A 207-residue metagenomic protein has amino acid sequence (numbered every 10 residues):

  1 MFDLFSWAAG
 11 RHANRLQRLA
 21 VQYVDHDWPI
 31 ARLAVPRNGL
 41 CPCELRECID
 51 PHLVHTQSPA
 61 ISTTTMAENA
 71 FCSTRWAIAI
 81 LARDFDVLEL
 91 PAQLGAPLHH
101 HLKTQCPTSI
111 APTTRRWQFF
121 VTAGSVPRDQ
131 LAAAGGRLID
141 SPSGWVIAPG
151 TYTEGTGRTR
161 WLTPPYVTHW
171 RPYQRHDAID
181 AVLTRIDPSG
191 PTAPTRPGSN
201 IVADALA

Functional and structural regions predicted by a protein language model:
M1-T114, G124-S125, Y166-H169, H176 (+2 more regions): Signature for HUH/AEP ssDNA processing cores
G95-W170: Metal-dependent DNA replication initiation modules
D187: Hydrophobic/aromatic-lined pockets within catalytic cores
